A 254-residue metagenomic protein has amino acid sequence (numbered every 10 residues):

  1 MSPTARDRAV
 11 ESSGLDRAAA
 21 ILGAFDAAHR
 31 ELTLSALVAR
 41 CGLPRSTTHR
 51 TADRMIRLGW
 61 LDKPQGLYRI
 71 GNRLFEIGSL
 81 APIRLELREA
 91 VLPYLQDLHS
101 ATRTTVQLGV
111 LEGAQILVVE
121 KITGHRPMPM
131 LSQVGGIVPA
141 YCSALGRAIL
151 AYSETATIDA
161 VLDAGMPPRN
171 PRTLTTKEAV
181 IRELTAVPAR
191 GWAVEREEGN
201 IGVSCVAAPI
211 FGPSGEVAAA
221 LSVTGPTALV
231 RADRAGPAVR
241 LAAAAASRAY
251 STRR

Functional and structural regions predicted by a protein language model:
M1-R84, R88, S247-T252: N-terminal helix-turn-helix
E11-L15, L67, G71, R84 (+9 more regions): Short, structured helix-loop boundary elements
W60-K63, L108-G109, I210: A structural signal for short hydrophobic beta-strand segments in well-ordered beta-sheet cores
R69-A164: Amphipathic alpha-helical effector-binding/dimerization core of metabolite-sensing transcriptional regulators
A90-L98, L162-V206, A245, A249: Short, basic/aromatic recognition patches
K177-E178, E183, R190, I201 (+1 more regions): Juxtadomain coupling helices with adjacent low-complexity linkers
V206-P213: A short, hydrophobic, proline-anchored segment that marks a local hinge/packing element in signaling and regulatory
